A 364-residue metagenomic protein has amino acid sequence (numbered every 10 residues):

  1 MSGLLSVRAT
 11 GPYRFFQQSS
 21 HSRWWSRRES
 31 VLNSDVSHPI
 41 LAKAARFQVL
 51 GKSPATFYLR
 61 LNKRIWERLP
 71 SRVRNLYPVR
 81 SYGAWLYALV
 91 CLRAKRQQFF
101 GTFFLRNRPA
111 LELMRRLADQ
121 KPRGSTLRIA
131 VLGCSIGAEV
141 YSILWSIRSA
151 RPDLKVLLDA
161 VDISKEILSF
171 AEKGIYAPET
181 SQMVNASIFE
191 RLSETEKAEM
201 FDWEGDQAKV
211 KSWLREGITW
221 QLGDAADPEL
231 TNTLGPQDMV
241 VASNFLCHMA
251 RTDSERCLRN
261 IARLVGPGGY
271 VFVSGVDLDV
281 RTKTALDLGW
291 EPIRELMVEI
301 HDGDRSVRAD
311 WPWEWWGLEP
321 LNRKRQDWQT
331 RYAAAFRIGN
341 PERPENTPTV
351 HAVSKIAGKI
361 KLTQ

Functional and structural regions predicted by a protein language model:
G11-S19, R23-G83: N-terminal auxiliary segments of SAM/dcSAM-dependent transferases
G51-A130: Conserved AdoMet
I136-A150: Conserved SAM-binding loop of SAM-dependent methyltransferases across substrates and taxa, primarily the Class I
L157, V161-G235, V241, F245: Extended basic-aromatic, gly/pro-enriched interface segments that bind polyanionic ligands
Q182-M200, K283-L318: Conserved Class I S-adenosyl-L-methionine
E255-P267: A short glycine-rich, Lys/Arg-flanked "PGG" loop and its adjoining helix->strand segment in the class I
G268-G275: Conserved beta-strand signature within the Rossmann-like core of class I S-adenosyl-L-methionine
R294, R308-Q364: Core SAM-dependent methyltransferase catalytic element
